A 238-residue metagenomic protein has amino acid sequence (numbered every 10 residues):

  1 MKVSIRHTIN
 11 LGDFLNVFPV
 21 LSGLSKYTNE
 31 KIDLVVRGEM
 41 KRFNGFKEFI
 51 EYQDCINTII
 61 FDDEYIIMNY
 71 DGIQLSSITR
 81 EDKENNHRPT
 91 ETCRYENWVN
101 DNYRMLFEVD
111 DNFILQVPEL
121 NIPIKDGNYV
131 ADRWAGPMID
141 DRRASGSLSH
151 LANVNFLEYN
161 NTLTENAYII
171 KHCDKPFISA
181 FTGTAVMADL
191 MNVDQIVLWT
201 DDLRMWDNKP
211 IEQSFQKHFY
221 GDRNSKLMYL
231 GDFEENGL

Functional and structural regions predicted by a protein language model:
M1-L238: Catalytic machinery of carbohydrate-active enzymes, primarily nucleotide-sugar-dependent glycosyltransferases
